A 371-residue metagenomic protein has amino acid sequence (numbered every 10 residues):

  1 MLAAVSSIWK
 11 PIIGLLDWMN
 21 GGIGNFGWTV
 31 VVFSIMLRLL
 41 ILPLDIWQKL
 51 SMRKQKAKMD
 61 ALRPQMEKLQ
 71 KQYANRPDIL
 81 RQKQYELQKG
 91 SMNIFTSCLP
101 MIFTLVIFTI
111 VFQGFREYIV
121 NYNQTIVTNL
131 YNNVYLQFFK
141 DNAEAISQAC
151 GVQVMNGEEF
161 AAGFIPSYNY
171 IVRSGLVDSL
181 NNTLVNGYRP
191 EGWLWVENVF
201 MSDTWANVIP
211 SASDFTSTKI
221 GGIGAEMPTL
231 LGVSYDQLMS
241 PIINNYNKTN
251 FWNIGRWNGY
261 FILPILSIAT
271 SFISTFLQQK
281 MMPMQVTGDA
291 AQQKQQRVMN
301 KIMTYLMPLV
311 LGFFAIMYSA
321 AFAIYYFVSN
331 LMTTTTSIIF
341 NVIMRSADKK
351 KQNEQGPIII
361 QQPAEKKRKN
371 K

Functional and structural regions predicted by a protein language model:
M1-G21, W205: Short, strongly hydrophobic alpha-helical membrane anchors
L2, S7, P11, D348-K371: Eukaryotic organellar inner-membrane topogenic segments
I23-L39: Membrane-interface motifs of alpha-helical transmembrane segments
L39-T109, F272-G312, L331-V342, I359-K366: Membrane-interface amphipathic helices and adjacent TM-edge segments
M52-L62, N121-V134, M344: Alpha-helical transmembrane signal-anchor/signal-peptide segments
T109, Q113, L136-V154, A161 (+1 more regions): Hydrophobic alpha-helical transmembrane segments and adjacent short intramembrane/lumenal linkers of inner/organellar
I126-N182: Aromatic-rich transmembrane-lumenal/periplasmic boundary elements in polytopic membrane proteins
